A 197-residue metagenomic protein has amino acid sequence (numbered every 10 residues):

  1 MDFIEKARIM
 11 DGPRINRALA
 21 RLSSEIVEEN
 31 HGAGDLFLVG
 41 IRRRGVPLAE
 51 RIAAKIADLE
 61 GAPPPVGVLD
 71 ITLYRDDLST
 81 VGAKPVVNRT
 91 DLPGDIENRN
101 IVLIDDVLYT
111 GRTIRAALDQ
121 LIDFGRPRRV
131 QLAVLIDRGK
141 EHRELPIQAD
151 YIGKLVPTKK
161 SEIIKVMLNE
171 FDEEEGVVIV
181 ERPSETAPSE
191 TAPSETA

Functional and structural regions predicted by a protein language model:
M1-A197: PRPP-associated nucleotide enzymes
